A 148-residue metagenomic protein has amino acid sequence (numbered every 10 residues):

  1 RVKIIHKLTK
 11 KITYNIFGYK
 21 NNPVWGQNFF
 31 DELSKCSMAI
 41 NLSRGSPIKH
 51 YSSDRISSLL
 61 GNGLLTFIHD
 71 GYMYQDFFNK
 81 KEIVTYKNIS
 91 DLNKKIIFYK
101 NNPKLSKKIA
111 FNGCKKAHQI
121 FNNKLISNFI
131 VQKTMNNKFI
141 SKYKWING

Functional and structural regions predicted by a protein language model:
R1-K80, T85, N137: Nucleotide-sugar donor-binding catalytic core of glycosyltransferases
N22-P23, S90-K94: A short acidic, often aromatic-flanked loop/helix-cap motif at beta-alpha or helix-coil junctions that lines enzyme
G71, I89-S90, P103: Alpha-helix N-cap/helix-start capping motif
I83-I89, F98: Short acidic-hydrophobic, aromatic-tinged amphipathic segments that line or gate anion-handling sites
N93-G148: C-terminal amphipathic helix plus adjacent low-complexity, charged tail appended to glycosyltransferase catalytic
